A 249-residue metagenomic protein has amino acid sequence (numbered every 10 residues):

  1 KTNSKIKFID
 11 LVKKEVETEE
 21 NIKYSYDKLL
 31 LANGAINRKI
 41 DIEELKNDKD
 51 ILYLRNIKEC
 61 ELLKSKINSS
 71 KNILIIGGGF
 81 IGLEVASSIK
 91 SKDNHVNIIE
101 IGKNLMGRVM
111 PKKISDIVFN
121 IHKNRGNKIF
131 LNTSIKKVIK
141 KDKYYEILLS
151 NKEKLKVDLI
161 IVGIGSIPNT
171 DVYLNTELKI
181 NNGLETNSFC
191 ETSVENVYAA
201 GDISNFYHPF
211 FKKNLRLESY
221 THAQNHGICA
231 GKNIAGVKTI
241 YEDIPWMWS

Functional and structural regions predicted by a protein language model:
T2-K14, L131-K143: A conserved short coil-to-beta-strand element within the FAD-binding core of flavoproteins
T18, L31-A32, I75, V162 (+1 more regions): Redox-cofactor binding/interface segments in oxidoreductases and associated redox assembly factors
E19-K28, S150-L159, S193: Core beta-strand elements of the Rossmann-like FAD/NAD(P) dinucleotide-binding domain in flavoenzyme oxidoreductases
N33-G34, I139, I164-G165: Glycine-rich, N-terminal phosphate-binding loop of Rossmann-like dinucleotide-binding domains
N33-K92, K128, T186: Glycine-rich dinucleotide-binding loop and its adjacent helix/turn
N47-N68, K154-K232: FAD-site-proximal beta/loop scaffold in flavoenzymes
F80-K137, S219-A223, T239-S249: Rossmann-like dinucleotide-binding cores of NAD(P)H-dependent redox enzymes
